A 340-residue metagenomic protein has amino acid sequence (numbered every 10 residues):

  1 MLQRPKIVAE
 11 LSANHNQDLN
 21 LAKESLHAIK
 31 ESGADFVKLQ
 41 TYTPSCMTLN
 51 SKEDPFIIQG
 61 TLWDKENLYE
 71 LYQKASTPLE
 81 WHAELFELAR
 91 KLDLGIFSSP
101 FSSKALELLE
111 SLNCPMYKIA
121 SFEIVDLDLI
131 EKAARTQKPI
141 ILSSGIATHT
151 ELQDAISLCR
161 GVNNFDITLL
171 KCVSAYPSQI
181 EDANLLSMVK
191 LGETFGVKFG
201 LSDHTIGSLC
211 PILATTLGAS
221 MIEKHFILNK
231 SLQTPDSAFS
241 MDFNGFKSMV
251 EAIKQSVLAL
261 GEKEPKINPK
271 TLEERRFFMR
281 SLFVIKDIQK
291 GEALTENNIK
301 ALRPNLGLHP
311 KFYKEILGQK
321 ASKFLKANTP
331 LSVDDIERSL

Functional and structural regions predicted by a protein language model:
M1-L340: Catalytic cores and adjacent flexible loops of soluble metabolic enzymes that perform enolate/carbanion chemistry on
